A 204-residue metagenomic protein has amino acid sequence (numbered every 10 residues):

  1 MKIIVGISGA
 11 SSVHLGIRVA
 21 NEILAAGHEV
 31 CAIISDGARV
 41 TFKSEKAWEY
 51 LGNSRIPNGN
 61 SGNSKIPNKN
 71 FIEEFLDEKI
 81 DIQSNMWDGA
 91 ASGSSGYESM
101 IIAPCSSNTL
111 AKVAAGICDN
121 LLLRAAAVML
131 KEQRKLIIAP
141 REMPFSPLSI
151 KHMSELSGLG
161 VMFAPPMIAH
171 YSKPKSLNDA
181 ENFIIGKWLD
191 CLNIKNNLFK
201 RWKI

Functional and structural regions predicted by a protein language model:
M1-I137, M143-I204: A cross-family phosphate/adenosyl-ligand binding-site feature
